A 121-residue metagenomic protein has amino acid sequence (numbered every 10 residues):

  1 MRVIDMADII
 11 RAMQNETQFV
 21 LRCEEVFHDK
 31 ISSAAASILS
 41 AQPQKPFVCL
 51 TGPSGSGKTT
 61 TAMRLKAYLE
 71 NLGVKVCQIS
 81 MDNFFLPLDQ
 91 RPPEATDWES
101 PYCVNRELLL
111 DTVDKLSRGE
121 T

Functional and structural regions predicted by a protein language model:
M1-S33: Charged, amphipathic alpha-helical linker segments immediately N-terminal to NTP-binding catalytic cores
I38-K45: Phosphate-binding P-loop
V48-L50: Hydrophobic anchor at the beta1->P-loop junction of P-loop NTPases
G55: Walker A (P-loop) phosphate-binding loop of P-loop NTPases
K58: Conserved lysine of the Walker
T61-L65, S80: Hydrophobic positions on the alpha1 helix immediately C-terminal to the Walker A/P-loop
A67-C77: Post-Walker A helix-loop "phosphate-sensing" segment adjacent to the P-loop in P-loop NTPases
C77-I79, F85-T121: Conserved nucleotide-sensing/catalytic segment adjacent to the nucleotide-binding pocket in NTP-handling enzymes
